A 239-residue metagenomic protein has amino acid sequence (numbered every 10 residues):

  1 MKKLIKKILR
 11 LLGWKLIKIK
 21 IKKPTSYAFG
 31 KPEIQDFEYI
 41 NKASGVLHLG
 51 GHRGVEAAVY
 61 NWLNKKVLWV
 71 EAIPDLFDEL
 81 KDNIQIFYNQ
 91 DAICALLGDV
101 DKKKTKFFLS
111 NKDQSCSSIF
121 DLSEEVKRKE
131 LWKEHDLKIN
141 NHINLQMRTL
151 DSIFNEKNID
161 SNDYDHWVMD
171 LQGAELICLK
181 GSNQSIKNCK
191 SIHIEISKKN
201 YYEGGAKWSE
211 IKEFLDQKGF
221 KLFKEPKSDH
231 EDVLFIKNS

Functional and structural regions predicted by a protein language model:
K2-S239: Phosphate/nucleotide-binding beta-alpha loop and adjacent structural elements of enzyme active sites
